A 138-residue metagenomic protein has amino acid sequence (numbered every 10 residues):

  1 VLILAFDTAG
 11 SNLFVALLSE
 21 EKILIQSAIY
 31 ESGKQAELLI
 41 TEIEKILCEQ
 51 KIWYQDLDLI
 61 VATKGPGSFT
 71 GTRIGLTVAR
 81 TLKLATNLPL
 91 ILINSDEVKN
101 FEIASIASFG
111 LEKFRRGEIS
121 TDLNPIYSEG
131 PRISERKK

Functional and structural regions predicted by a protein language model:
V1-L38, E49, Y54, L88-K138: Oxyanion-binding and handling regions
I43, V78-L82, G110: Buried hydrophobic packing segments
I43-L59: Phosphate/pyrophosphate-binding loops at sites that engage ATP/ADP/AMP, CoA/4′-phosphopantetheine, polyphosphate
L59-K64, T70-L88: DPxDG-like acidic metal-binding loop motif
A62-P66, N94-E97: Acidic, glycine-rich active-site loops and adjacent beta-strand->loop/helix elements that engage anionic groups
S68-T72, E97-N100: Short gly/ser-rich anion-binding loops that grip negatively charged ligand groups
